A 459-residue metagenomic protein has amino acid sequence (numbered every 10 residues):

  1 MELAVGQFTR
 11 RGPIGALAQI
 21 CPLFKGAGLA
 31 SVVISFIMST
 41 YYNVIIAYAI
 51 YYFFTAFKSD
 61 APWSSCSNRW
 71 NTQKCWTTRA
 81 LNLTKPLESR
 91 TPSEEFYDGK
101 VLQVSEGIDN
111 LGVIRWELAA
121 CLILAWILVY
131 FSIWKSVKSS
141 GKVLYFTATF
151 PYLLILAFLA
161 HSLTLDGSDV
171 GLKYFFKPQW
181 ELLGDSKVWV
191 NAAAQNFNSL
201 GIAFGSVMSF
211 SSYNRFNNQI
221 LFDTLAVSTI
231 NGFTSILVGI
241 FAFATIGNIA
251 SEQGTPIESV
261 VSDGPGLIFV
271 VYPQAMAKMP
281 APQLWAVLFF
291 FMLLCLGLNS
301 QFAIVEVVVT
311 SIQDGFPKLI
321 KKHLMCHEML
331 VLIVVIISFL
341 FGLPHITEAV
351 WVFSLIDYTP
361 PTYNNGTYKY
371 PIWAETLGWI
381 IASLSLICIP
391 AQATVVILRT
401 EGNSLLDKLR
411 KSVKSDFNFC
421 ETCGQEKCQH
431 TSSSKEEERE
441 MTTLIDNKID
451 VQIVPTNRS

Functional and structural regions predicted by a protein language model:
M1-P22, M38, N43, L165 (+1 more regions): Juxtamembrane transmembrane-helix boundary signature
F8, Q19-I20, G26-I45, V104-G112 (+5 more regions): Membrane-water interface regions at transmembrane-helix termini and the short interhelical loops of multi-pass membrane
A30-M38, I108-C121, V137-V143, S186-L200 (+1 more regions): Membrane-entry segments of alpha-helical transmembrane domains in multi-pass membrane proteins
I34-S39, Y51-F54, C121-S132, Y152-H161 (+4 more regions): Hydrophobic core segments of alpha-helical transmembrane domains in multi-pass membrane transport and ion-translocation
Y42, G342-S432, N457-S459: A generic transmembrane alpha-helix motif of multi-pass inner-membrane proteins
N43-N110, S168-L182, I249-A275, V352-I356 (+2 more regions): Extracellular/lumenal N-termini and interhelical loops of multi-pass eukaryotic membrane proteins
W70, E88-Q103, I108-I133, A203-S206 (+1 more regions): Transmembrane alpha-helical segments of multi-pass small-molecule transport proteins
V137, G141-T347, F417-T456: Membrane-embedded translocation segments of transport machinery
